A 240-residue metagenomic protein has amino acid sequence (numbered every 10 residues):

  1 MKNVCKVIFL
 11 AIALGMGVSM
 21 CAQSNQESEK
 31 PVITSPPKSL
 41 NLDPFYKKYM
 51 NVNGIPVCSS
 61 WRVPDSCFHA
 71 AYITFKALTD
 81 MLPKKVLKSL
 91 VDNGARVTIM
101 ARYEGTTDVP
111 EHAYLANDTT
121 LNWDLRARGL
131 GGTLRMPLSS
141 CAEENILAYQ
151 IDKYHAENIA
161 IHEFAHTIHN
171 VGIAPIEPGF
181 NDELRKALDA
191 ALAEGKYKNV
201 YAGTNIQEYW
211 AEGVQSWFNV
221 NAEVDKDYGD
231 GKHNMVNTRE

Functional and structural regions predicted by a protein language model:
M1-K6: Positively charged n-region of N-terminal signal peptides that target proteins for export
V7-G17: Bacterial N-terminal signal peptides
A22-S24: Boundary at the C-terminal end of the N-terminal hydrophobic targeting segment
P37-K47, V52-S60, P64-D189: Acidic/His-rich structured neighborhood in mature extracellular/periplasmic domains
R96-A101, A193-E194, K232-E240: Short, mixed-charge aromatic SLiMs
V171-E223: Post-HExxH zinc-binding segment in Zn-dependent metallohydrolases
V214-E240: Pan-zinc metallopeptidase signature
